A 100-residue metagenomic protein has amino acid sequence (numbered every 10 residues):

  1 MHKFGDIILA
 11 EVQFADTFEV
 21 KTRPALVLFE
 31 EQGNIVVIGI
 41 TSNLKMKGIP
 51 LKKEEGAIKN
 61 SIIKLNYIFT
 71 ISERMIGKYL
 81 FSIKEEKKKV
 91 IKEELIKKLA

Functional and structural regions predicted by a protein language model:
Q13-T17: Short, charged beta-turn/beta-strand-edge "cap" motif at the junction between a beta-strand and an adjacent loop
F18-T22, V27-E54: Compact nucleic-acid interaction/catalytic patches
E55-A100: C-terminal terminal-subdomain/extension
